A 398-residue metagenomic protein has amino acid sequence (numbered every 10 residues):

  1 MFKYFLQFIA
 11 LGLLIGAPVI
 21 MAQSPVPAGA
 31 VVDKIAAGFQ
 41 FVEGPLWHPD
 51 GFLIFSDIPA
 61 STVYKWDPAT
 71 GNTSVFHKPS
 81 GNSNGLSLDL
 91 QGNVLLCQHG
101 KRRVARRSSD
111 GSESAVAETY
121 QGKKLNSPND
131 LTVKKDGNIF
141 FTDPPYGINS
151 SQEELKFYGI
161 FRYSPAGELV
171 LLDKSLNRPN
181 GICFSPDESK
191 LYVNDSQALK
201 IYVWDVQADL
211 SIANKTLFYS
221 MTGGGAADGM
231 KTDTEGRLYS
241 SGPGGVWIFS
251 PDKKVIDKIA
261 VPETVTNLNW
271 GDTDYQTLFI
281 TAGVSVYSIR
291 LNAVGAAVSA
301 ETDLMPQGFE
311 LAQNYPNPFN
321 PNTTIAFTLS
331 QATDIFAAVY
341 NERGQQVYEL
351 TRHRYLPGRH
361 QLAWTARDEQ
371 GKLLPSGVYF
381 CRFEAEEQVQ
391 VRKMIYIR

Functional and structural regions predicted by a protein language model:
Q23-F39, K215: A short helix->beta-strand "capping" segment at the edge of beta-propeller domains
V31, A37-F52, P79-R103, Q121-F141 (+5 more regions): Beta-rich, blade/repeat-based domains predominating in secreted/periplasmic proteins but also intracellular
I58-P59, H99-G100, Y146-F157, S196-Q197: Short, solvent-exposed loop/turn segments at conserved positions within beta-propeller repeat blades
T62-Y64, R103-A105, Y158-F161, K200-Y202 (+2 more regions): A short loop-to-beta-strand structural motif that recurs across blades of beta-propeller domains
D67-G71, S108-S112, Y163-G167, V206-L210 (+2 more regions): Short loop/turn segments that connect beta-strands within beta-propeller blades
L199-K200, W204-V206, I212-K215, Y219-P251: Loop/turn-rich, solvent-exposed surfaces of beta-rich toroidal or solenoidal domains
E301-Y315, F319-Y340, E349-R352, Q361-W364: Glycine-centered coil/turn sites that cap beta-strands in beta-rich domains
H353-P357, A363, K372-R398: C-terminal tail/sorting-segment detector
